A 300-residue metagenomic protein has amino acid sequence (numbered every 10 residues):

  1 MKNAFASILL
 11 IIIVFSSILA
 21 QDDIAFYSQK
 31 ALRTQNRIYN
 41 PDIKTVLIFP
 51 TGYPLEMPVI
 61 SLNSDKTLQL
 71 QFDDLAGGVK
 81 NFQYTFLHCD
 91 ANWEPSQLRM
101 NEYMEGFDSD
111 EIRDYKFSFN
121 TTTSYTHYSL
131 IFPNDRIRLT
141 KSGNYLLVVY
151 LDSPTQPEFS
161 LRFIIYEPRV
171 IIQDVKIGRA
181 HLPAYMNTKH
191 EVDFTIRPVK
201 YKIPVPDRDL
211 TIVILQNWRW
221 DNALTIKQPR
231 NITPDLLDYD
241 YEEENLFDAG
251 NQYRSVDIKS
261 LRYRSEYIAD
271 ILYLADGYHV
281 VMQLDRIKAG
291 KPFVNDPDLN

Functional and structural regions predicted by a protein language model:
M1-D23: Bacterial Sec-dependent N-terminal signal peptides
D23-K30, I165-K189: Low-complexity, Pro/Ser/Thr- and charge-rich linker/hinge segments at domain boundaries
A31-T34, P50-G52, L68, T155-D174 (+1 more regions): Short beta-strand elements
I38-H88, Y185-P198: Contiguous beta-strand segments within globular domains
G77-G106, P204-K227: Extended low-complexity, serine/threonine- and proline-enriched intrinsically disordered segments
Y84-F86, G143-Y150, E244-D270: Short, aromatic- and glycine-rich surface loops/edge beta-strands on solvent-exposed regions
E111-D114, F119-P133, T233-S255: Aromatic sugar-binding surface patches on proteins that engage polysaccharides or sugar-phosphate polymers
T122-D152: Ligand-binding face of N-terminal immunoglobulin V-set domains in extracellular IgSF glycoproteins
